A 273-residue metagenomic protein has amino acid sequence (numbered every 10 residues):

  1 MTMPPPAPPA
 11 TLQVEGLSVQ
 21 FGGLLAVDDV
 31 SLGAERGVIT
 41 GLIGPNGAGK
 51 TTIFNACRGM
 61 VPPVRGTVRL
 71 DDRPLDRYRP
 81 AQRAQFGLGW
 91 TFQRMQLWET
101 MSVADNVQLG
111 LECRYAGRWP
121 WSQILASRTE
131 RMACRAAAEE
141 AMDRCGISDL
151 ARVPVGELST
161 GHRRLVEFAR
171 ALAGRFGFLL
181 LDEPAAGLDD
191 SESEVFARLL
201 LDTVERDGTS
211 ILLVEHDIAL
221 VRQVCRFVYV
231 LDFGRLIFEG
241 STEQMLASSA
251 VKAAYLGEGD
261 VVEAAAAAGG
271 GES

Functional and structural regions predicted by a protein language model:
P6-S273: Glycine-rich phosphate-binding loops of nucleotide-dependent enzymes
